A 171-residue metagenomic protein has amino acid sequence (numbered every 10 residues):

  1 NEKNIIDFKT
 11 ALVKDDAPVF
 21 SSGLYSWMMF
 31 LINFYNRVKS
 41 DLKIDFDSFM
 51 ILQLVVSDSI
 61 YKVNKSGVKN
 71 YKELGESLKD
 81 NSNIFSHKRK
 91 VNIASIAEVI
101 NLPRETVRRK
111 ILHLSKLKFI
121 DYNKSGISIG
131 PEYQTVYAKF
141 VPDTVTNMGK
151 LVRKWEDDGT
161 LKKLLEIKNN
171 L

Functional and structural regions predicted by a protein language model:
N1-K3, D7, K162-L171: A short, highly charged, low-complexity intrinsically disordered segment
N1-Q53: N-terminal leader segment of winged-helix/HTH proteins
D47, R89-N92, V107-K110: Amphipathic alpha-helical interface surfaces
M50-R89: Short helix->loop/beta-hairpin flanking segments within DNA-binding domains
G75-L78, N92, F119, S125-N147: Short, cationic-aromatic polyanion-contact patches
N83, K88-E98, L114: A short alpha-helical element within helix-turn-helix/winged-helix DNA-binding domains across DNA-binding proteins
N101-K116: Short amphipathic alpha-helical interaction segments
T135-I167: Short, amphipathic alpha-helical interaction segments positioned at domain boundaries
